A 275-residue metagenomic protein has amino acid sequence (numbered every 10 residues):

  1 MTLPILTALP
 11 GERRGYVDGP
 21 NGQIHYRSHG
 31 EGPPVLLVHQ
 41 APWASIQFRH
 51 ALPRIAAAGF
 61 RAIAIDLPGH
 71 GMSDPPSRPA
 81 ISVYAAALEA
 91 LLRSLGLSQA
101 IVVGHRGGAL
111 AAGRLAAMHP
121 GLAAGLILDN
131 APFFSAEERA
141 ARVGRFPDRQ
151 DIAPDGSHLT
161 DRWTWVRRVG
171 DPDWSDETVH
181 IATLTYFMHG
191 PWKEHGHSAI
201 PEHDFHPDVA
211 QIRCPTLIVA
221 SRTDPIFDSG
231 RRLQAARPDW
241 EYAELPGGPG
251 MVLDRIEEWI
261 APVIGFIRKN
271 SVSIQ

Functional and structural regions predicted by a protein language model:
M1-Y16: An N-terminal hydrophobic leader/cap segment in hydrolases
P20-D74: Conserved HGGG/HGGXW glycine-rich cap/lid loop of the alpha/beta-hydrolase fold
R49, A57, A64-V103, G107 (+2 more regions): Active-site loop/oxyanion-hole signature of alpha/beta-hydrolase fold enzymes
G113-M118, A123-D155: Flexible "cap/lid" loop of the alpha/beta hydrolase fold
E137-E138, A153-A210: Conserved alpha/beta-hydrolase catalytic His-Asp/Glu region
I212, I218-A220: Short beta-strand/loop motif that positions the catalytic acidic residue of the alpha/beta-hydrolase fold
P225-R231: Conserved alpha/beta-hydrolase "acid-adjacent" motif
W240-Q275: Catalytic active-site module of serine/aspartate enzymes centered on a nucleophile-bearing elbow/loop
